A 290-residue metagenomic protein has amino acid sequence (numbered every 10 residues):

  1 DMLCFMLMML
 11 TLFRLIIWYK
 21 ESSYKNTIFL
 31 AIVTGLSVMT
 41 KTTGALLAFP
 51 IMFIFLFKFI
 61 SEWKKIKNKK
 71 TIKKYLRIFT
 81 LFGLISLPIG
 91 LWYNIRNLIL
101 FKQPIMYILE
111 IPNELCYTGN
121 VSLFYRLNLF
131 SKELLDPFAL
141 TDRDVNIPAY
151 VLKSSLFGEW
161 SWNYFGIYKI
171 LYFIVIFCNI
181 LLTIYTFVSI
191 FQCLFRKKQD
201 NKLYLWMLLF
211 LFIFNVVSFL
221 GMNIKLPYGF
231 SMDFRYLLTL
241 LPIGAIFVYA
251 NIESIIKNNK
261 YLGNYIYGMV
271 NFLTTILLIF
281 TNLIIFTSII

Functional and structural regions predicted by a protein language model:
D1-L15, T40, L46-L47: Multi-pass, polyprenyl lipid-linked donor-dependent membrane glycosyltransferases
T11-N26, S37, F59-S61: Membrane-interface transmembrane helices that cradle and orient dolichyl/undecaprenyl
R14-I17, L47-L84, L100: Perimembrane helix-loop-helix junctions
N26-T42, A48: Membrane-interface alpha helices of multi-pass inner-membrane proteins
I32, L87, K198-N223: Transmembrane alpha-helix segments characteristic of polytopic inner-membrane glycan-assembly/cell-envelope
I32, M52, F79-L87, I252-I290: Signature aromatic-anchored transmembrane alpha helix within multi-pass, membrane-resident enzymes that catalyze glycan
I32-V33, K67-N94, P112-Y117, L208-F210 (+1 more regions): Hydrophobic alpha-helical membrane-interfacial segments at the cytosolic entry of transmembrane helices
Y150-K202, L209, S254: Hydrophobic, aromatic-rich transmembrane alpha-helices and their immediate juxtamembrane boundary segments
